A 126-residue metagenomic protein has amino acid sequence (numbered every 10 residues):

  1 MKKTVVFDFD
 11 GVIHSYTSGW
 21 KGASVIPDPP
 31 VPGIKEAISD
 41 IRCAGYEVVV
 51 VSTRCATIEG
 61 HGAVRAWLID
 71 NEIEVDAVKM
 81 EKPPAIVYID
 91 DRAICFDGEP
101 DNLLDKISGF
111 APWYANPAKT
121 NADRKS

Functional and structural regions predicted by a protein language model:
M1-K125: Catalytic phosphate/metal-binding cores of nucleic-acid and nucleotide-processing enzymes, i.e., regions that mediate
